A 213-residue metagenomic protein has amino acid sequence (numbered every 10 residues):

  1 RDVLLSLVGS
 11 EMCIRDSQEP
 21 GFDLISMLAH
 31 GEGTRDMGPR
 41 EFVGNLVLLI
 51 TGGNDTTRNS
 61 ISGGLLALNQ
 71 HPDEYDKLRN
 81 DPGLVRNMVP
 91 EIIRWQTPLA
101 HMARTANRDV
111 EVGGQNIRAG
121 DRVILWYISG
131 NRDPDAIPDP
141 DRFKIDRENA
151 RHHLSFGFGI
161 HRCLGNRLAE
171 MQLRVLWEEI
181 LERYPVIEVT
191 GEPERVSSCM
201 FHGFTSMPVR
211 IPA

Functional and structural regions predicted by a protein language model:
R1-G9, C13-I14: Single conserved hydrophobic/aromatic residue that forms the stacking wall/gate of nucleotide- or nucleobase-binding
R15-L46, L154: Helix-hairpin-helix/helix-loop-helix acidic hairpins
E19-G21, H30-D36, L66, R79-Q115: Conserved cytochrome P450 K-helix E-x-x-R motif and the immediately C-terminal K′/meander segment
F42-I50, D55-R79, L164-Y184: Cytochrome P450 catalytic-core helices
I128-A150: Conserved cytochrome P450 K-helix/beta-meander segment immediately N-terminal to the heme-binding cysteine loop
E170-A213: Cytochrome P450 proximal C-terminal region
